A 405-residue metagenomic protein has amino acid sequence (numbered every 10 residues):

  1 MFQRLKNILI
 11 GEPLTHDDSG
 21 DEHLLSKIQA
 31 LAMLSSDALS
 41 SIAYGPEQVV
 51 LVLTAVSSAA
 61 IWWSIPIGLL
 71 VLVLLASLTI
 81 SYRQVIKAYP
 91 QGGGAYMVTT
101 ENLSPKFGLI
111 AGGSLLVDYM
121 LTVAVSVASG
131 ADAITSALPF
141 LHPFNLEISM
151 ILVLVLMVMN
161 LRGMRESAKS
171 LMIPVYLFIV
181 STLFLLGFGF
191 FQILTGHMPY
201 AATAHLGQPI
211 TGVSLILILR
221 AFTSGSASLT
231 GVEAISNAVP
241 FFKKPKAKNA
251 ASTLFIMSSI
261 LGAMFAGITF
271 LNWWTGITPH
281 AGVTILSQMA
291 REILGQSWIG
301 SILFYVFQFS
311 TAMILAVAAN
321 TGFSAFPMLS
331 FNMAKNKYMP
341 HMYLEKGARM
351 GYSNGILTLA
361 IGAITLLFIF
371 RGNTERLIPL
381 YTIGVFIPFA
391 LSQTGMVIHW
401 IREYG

Functional and structural regions predicted by a protein language model:
M1-V52, I80, Q91, T99-N102 (+1 more regions): Membrane-interface "cap" regions at the ends of multi-pass membrane proteins
Q3, V50-T100, P105-G112, V125-L152 (+1 more regions): Extracellular loop-to-transmembrane helix junctions
S19-D21, L25, A30, S35 (+4 more regions): Transmembrane-helix boundary/entry motifs in multi-pass membrane transporters
S26, P105, P143-M150, F241-M264 (+1 more regions): Loop-to-transmembrane helix boundary motifs in multi-pass membrane proteins
L156-F191, L254-M257, I378-L391: Membrane-interface loop-to-helix entry segments
Y176, V180-T230: Helix-loop-helix junctions that connect adjacent transmembrane segments in multi-pass membrane transporters
G187-H197, A251-M289: Extracellular/periplasmic helix-exit of transmembrane alpha-helices
M342-N354, F389-G405: C-terminal membrane-solvent junction of multi-pass transporters and transport-like membrane proteins
